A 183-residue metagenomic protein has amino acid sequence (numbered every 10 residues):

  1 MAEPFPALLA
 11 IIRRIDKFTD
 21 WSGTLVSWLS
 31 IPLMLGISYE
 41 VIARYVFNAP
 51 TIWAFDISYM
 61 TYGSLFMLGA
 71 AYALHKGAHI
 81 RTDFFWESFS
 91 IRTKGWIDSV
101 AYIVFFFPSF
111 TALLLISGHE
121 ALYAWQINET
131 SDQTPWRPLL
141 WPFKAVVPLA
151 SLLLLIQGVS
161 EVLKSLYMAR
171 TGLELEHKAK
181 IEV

Functional and structural regions predicted by a protein language model:
M1-V183: Alpha-helical transmembrane segments and membrane-interface helix-loop junctions in multi-pass membrane proteins
